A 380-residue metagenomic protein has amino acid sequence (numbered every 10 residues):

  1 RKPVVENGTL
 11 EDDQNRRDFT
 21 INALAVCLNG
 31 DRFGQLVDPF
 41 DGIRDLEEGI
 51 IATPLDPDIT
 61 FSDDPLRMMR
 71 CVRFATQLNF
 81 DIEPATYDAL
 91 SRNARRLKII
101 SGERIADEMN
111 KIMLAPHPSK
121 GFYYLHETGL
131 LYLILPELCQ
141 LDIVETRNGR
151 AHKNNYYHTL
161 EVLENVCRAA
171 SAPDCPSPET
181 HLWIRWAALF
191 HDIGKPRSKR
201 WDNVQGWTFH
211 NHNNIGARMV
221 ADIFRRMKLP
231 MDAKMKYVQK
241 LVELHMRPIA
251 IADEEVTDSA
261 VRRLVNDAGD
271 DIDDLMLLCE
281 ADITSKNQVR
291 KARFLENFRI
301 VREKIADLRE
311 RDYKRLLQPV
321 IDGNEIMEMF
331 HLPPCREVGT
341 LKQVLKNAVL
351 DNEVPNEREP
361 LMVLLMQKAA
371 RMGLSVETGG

Functional and structural regions predicted by a protein language model:
R1-G380: Catalytic cores of the polymerase beta-like nucleotidyltransferase superfamily and closely associated nucleotide
